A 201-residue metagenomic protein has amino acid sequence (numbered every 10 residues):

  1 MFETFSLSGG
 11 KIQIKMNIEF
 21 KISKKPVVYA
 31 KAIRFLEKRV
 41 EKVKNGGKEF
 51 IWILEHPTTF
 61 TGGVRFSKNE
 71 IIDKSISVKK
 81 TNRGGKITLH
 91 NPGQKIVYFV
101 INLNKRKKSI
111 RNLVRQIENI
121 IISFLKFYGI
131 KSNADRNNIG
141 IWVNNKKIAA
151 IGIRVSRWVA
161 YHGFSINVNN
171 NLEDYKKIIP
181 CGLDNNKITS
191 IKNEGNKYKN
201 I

Functional and structural regions predicted by a protein language model:
F2-F5, G9-V143, K147-I148: N-terminal lobe of the biotin/lipoate ligase/transferase fold
I130-D135, H162, E173-I178: Short conserved catalytic/interaction loops centered on acidic-Pro-aromatic/His motifs
A150-G152: Beta-strand scaffold of nucleotide-dependent catalytic cores
S156: A general nucleic-acid interaction/assembly signal
V159-N167: Conserved phosphate/anionic-ligand binding catalytic regions in large, soluble enzymes, centered on
N169-I201: A hydrophobic, small-residue-rich beta->alpha segment in the mid-to-C-terminal subdomain of diverse proteins
